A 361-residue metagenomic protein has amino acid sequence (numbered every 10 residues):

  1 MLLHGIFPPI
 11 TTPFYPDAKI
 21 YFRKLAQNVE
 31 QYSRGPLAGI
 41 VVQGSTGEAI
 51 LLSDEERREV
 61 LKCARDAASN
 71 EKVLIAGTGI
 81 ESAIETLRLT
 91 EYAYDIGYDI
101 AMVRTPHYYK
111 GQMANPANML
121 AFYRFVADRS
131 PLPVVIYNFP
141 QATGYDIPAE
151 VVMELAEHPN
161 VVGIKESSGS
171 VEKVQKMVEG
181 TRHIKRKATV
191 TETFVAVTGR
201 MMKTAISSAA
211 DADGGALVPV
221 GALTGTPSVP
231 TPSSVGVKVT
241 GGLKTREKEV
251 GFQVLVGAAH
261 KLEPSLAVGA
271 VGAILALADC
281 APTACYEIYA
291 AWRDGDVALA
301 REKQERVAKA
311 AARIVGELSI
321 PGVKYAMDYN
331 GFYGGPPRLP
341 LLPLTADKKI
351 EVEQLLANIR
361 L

Functional and structural regions predicted by a protein language model:
M1-D146, V152: Active-site beta->alpha loop and helix N-cap motifs at the rims of alpha/beta catalytic domains
P8, A290, K324-D328: Generic alpha-helical structural context detector
A18, Y32, A64, A93 (+7 more regions): Conserved, mostly hydrophobic/aromatic
K19-F22, A26, R34, D54 (+8 more regions): Electropositive phosphate-/nucleotide-binding environments in soluble metabolic enzymes
Q31, H158, R306, L355-N358: Residues within well-ordered alpha-helical secondary structure of globular protein domains
F125-D128, P140-A308, A312-V315: Catalytic alpha/beta core domains of metabolic enzymes, predominantly
I314, L318-L361: C-terminal extensions of enzymes
